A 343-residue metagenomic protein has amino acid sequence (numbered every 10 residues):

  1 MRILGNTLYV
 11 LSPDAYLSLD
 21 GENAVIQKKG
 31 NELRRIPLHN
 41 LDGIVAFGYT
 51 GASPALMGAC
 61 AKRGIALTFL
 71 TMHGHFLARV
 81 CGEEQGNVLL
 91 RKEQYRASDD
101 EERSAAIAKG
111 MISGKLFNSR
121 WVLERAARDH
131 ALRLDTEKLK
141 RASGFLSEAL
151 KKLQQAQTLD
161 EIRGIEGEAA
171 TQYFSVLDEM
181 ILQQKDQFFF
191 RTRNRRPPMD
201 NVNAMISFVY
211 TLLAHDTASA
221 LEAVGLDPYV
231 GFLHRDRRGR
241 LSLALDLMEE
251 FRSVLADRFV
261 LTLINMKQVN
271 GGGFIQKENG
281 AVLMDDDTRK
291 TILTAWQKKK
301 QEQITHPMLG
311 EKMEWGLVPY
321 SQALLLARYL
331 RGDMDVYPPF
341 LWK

Functional and structural regions predicted by a protein language model:
M1-L19, K29, R35, L89-Y229 (+1 more regions): Active-site helix-to-loop segments that bind/position phosphate- or nucleotide-bearing substrates and donors across
M1-M72, G82: Terminal-proximal segments
N40, G48-W121: A surface-exposed, charged beta-strand/loop segment in the N-terminal or early-internal portion of soluble proteins
